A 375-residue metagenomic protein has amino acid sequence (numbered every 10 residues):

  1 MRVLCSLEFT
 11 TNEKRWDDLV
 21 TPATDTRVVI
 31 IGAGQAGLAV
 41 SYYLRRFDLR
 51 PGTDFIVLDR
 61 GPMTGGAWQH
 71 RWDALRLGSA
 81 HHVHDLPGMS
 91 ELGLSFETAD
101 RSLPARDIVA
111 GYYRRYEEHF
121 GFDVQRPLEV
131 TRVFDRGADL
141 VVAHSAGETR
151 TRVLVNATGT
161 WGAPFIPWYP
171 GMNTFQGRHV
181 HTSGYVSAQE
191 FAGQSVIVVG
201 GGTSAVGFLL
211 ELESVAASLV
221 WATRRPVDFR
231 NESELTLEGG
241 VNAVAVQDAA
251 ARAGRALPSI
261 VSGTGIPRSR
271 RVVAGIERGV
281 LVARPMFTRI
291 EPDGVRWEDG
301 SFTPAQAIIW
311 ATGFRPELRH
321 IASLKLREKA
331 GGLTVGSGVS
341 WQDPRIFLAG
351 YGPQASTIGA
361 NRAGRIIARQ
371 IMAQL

Functional and structural regions predicted by a protein language model:
L4-P62, G66-A67, A74, T98-L375: Flavin (primarily FAD) cofactor-binding/catalytic cores of flavoenzymes
M63-L92: Redox-cofactor-proximal catalytic regions of oxidoreductases
